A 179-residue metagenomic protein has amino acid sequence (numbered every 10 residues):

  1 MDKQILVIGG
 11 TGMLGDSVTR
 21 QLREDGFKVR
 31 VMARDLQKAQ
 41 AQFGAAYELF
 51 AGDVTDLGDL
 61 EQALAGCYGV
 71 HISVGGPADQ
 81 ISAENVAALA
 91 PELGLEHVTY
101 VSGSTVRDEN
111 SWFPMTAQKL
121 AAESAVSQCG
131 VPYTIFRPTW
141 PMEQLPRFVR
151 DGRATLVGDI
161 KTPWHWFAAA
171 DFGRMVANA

Functional and structural regions predicted by a protein language model:
D2-G44, T55-G58, A65, P77-A78 (+2 more regions): Oxidoreductase cofactor-interface core, primarily capturing Rossmann-like NAD(P)-dependent enzymes
G52: Cofactor-binding loops of NAD(P)H-dependent oxidoreductases, dominated by short-chain dehydrogenase/reductases
L64, Y68-H71, T99: N-terminal Rossmann-like NAD(P) cofactor-binding module of classical short-chain dehydrogenase/reductase
S73-V74, S102: Glycine-rich, N-terminal phosphate-binding loop of Rossmann-like dinucleotide-binding domains
